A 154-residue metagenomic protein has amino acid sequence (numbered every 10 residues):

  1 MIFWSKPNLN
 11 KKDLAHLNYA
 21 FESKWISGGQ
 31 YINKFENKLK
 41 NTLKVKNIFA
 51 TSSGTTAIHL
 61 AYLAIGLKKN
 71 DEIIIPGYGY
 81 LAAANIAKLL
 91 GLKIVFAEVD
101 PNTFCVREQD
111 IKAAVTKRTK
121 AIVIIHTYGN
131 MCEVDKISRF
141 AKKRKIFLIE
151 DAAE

Functional and structural regions predicted by a protein language model:
M1-I26, Q30: N-terminal "arm"/small-domain region of PLP-dependent enzymes with the aminotransferase-like
K6-P7, E98, T127: Conserved donor-binding loops in enzymes that form glycosidic bonds
L17, L39, A57, I73 (+5 more regions): Generic structural signal for small/hydrophobic residues in well-ordered secondary structure, especially within
N18, E22, E36-K40, H59 (+4 more regions): Solvent-exposed, non-membrane alpha-helical residues enriched in polar/charged side chains
W25-E72, I86-L90, F96-E98: Phosphate-binding glycine-rich loop
G77, K93-T103: Short beta-strand->loop structural element characteristic of the AMP-binding/adenylate-forming
G79-A84: Conserved coil-to-alpha-helix start sites within the AMP-binding
N102-E154: Active-site phosphate-binding strand-loop segment of PLP-dependent enzymes
